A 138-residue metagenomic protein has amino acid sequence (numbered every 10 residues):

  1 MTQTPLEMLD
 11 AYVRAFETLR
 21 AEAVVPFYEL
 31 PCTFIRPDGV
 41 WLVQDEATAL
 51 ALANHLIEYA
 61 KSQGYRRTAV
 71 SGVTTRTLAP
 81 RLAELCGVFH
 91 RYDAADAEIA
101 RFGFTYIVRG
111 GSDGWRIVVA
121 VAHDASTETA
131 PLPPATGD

Functional and structural regions predicted by a protein language model:
M1-L30, E128-D138: Short, low-complexity N-terminal intrinsically disordered segments enriched in polar/charged residues
L9-Y12, F16, Y28, A49-L56 (+2 more regions): Hydrophobic alpha-helical core bundles mediating ligand binding, dimerization, or RNAP-core interactions
A21-V73, R81: A solvent-exposed, acidic/Ser-Thr-rich amphipathic alpha-helical stretch
I35, L85-C86, V118: Beta-strand residues in well-ordered beta-sheet regions across diverse protein folds
G39-V40, D96, G114: Detector for glycine-centered tight turns/loop "hinges" at secondary-structure junctions
V70-R76, F89-R91, G103-R109: Hydrophobic/aromatic beta-strand elements that line small-molecule binding cavities or substrate pockets in beta-rich
R91-I99: Short, cysteine-centered beta-strand-loop-beta hairpins and adjacent loop/turn segments enriched in charged/polar
I99-P134: Short beta-strand edge/turn micro-motifs at domain boundaries
